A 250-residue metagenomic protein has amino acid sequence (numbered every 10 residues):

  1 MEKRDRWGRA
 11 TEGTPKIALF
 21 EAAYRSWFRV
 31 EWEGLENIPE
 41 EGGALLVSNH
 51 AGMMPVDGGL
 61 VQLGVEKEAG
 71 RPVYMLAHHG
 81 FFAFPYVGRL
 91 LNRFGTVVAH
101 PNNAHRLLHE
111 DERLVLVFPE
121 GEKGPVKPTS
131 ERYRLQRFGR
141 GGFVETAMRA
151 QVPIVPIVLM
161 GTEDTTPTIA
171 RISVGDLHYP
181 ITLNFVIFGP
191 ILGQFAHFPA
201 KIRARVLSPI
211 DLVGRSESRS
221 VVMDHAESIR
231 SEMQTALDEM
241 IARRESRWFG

Functional and structural regions predicted by a protein language model:
M1-P15, R106-G250: Non-catalytic C-terminal accessory region of glycerolipid acyltransferases and related lyso-lipid remodeling enzymes
A10-V30, K67-P72, P85-R93: A transmembrane-helix-recognition feature enriched in membrane-embedded lipid enzymes and envelope glyco-/phospholipid
L19-H50: Helix-to-loop junction immediately C-terminal to a conserved catalytic motif
R25-W32, T96-A99, I187-F188: Short gly/ser/thr-rich secondary-structure transition/capping motifs
W27, E41, G70, E112 (+1 more regions): Sequence-level motif detector for i,i+2 pairs with an aromatic at +2
E33, V47, L76, F118 (+1 more regions): Residues in well-ordered beta-strands of folded domains
E40-A104, H109-E110, G121-F138: Catalytic core of membrane glycerolipid acyltransferases/transacylases, capturing the structured, soluble-facing
